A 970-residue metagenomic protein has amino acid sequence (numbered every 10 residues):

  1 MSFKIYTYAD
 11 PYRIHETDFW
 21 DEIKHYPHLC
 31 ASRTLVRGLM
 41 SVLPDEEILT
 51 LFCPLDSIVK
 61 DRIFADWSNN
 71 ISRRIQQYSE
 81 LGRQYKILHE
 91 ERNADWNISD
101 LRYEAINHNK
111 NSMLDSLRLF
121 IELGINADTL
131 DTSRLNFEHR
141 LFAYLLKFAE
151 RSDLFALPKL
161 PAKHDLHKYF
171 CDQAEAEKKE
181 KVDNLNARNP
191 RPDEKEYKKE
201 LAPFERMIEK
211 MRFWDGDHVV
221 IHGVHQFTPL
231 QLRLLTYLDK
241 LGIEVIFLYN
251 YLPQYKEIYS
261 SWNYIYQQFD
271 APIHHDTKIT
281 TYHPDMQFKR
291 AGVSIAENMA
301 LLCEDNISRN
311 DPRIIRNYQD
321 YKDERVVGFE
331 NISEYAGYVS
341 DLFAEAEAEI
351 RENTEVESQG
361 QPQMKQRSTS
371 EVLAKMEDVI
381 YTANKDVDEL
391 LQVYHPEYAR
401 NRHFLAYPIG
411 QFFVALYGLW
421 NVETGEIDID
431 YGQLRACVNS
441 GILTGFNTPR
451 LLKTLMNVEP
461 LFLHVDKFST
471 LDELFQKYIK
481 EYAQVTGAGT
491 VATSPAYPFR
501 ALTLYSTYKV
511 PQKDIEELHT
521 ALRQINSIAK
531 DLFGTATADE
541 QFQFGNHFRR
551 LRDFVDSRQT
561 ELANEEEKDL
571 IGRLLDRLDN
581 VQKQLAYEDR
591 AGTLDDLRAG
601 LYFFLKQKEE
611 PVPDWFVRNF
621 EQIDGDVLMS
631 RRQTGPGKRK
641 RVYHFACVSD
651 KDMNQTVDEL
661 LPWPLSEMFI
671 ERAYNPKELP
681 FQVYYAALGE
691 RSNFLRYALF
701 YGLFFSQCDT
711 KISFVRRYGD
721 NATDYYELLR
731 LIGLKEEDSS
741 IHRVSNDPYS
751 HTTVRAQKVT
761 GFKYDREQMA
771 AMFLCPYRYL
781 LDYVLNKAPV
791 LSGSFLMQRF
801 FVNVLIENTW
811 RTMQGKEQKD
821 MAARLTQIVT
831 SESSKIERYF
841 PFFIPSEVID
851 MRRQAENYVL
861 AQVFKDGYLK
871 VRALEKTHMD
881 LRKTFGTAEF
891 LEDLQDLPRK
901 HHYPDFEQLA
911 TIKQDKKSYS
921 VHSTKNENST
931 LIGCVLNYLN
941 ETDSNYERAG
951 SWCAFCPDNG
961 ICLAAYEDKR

Functional and structural regions predicted by a protein language model:
M1-H28, S32-R33, A187, E209 (+2 more regions): Helicase P-loop NTPase motor core
P27, A31-R33, L51-L55, V59 (+8 more regions): Conserved helicase core region in the C-terminal RecA-like lobe
C30-F213, G445, P449-S469, E473 (+2 more regions): Basic/charged alpha-beta structural segments of nucleotide/phosphate-handling enzymes
L43-L51, S57-I63, I307, D311-E324 (+3 more regions): ATPase/helicase motor core of nucleic-acid motors
R552, S630-Y697: Conserved helicase C-terminal RecA-like lobe
E678-L734, V935-G960: C-terminal accessory regions
D724-E817, L874, A949-I961: C-terminal, charged and often intrinsically disordered regions of DNA end-processing helicases and nucleases
V804-D880: A non-catalytic, helix-rich entry segment at domain boundaries
